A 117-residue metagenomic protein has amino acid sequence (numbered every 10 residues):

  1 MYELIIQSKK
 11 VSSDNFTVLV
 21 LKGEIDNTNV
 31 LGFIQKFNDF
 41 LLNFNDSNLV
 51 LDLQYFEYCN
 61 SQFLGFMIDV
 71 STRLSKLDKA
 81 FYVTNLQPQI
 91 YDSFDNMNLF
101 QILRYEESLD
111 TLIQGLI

Functional and structural regions predicted by a protein language model:
E3, E24, E57, E106-E107: Glutamate identity and glutamate-enriched acidic tracts
E3, S8, N15, G65-M67 (+3 more regions): Low-complexity, intrinsically disordered short peptide segments enriched in small/polar/basic residues
E3-Q35: STAS-typified acidic loop motif
N27-L103: Amphipathic alpha-helical interaction surfaces in cytosolic regulatory modules
I102-L112: Short acidic-hydrophobic, aromatic-tinged amphipathic segments that line or gate anion-handling sites
Q114-I117: Short acidic DE-rich linear segments
